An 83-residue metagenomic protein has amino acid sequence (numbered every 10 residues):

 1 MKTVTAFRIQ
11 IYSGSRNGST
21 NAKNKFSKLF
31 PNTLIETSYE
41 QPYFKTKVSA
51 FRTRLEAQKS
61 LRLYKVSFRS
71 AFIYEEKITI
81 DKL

Functional and structural regions predicted by a protein language model:
M1-L83: Acidic/polar low-complexity segments and flexible, solvent-exposed patches
